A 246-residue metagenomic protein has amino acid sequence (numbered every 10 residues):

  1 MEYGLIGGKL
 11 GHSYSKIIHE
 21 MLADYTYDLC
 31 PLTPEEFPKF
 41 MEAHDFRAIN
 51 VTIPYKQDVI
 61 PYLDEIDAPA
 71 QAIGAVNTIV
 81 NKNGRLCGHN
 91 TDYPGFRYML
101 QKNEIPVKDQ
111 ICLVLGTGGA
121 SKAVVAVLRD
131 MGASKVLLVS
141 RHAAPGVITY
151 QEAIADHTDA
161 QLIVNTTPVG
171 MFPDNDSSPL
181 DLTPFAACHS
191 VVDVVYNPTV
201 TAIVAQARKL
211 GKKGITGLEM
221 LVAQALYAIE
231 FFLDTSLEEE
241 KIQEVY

Functional and structural regions predicted by a protein language model:
E2-N103: Phosphate/diphosphate ligand-binding glycine-rich loop within oxidoreductases
G8, G116-G118: Glycine-rich Rossmann-fold phosphate-binding loop(s) that bind the pyrophosphate of adenine dinucleotide cofactors
K82, I105-Q110, A186-A187: Short helix-loop-beta connector
Y98, K213-S236: Active-site capping/gating segments
S121-K122, V200: N-terminal Rossmann-fold NAD(P) dinucleotide-binding loop
D130-K135, K209-K213: Conserved S-adenosyl-L-methionine
M131-I148: NAD(P)-binding Rossmann-fold cofactor-contacting core
G146-I215, E219: Rossmann-like adenosine-cofactor binding region
